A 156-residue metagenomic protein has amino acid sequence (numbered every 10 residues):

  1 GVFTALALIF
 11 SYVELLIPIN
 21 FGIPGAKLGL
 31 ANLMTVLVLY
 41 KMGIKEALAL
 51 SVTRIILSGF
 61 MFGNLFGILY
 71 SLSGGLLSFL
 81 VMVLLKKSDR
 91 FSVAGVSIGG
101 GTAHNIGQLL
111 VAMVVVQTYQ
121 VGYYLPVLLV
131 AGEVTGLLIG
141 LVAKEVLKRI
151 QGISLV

Functional and structural regions predicted by a protein language model:
G1-L37: Hydrophobic transmembrane alpha-helices
G1-V2, L33, L37, K45-V52 (+3 more regions): Hydrophobic alpha-helical transmembrane segments
A7, S11-E14, L39, S58 (+5 more regions): Structural signal for membrane-spanning alpha-helices in multi-pass inner-membrane proteins, emphasizing helix cores
I9, L50, S71-A103: Short helix-perturbing small/polar motifs within transmembrane alpha-helices
G22-A26, F66-S73: Structural signature of hydrophobic alpha-helical transmembrane segments
L30-I44, V81-K86: Generic transmembrane alpha-helix motif of multi-pass integral membrane proteins
N32-T35, S51-S58, L77-V81: Hydrophobic, membrane-inserted alpha-helices
N64-L69, S88-V156: Membrane-embedded alpha-helical hairpins and interfacial helices in multi-pass inner-membrane proteins
